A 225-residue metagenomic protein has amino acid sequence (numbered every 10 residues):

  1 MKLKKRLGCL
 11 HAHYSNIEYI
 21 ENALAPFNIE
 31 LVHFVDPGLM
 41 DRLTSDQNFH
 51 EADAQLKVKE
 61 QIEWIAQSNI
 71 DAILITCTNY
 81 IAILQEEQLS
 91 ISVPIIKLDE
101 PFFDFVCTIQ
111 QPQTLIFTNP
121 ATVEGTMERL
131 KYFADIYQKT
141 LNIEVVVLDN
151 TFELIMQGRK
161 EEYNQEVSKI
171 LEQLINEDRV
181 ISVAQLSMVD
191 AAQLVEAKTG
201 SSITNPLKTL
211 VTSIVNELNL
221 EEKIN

Functional and structural regions predicted by a protein language model:
M1-N225: Non-catalytic structural scaffold of enzyme domains
